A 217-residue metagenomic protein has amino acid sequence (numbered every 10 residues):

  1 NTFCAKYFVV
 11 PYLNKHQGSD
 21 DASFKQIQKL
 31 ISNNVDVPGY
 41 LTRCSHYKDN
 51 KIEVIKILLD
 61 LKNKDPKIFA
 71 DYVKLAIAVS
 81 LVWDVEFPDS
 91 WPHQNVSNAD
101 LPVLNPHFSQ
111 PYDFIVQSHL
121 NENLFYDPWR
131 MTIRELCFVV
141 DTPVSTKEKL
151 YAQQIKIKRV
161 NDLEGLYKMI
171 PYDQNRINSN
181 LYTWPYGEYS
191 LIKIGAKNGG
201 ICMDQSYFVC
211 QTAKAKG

Functional and structural regions predicted by a protein language model:
N1-D49, K56: Noncatalytic N-terminal accessory/assembly modules of large enzymes
I31-K197: Secondary-structure boundary elements
N198-G217: Cysteine-centered nucleophilic/redox motifs
